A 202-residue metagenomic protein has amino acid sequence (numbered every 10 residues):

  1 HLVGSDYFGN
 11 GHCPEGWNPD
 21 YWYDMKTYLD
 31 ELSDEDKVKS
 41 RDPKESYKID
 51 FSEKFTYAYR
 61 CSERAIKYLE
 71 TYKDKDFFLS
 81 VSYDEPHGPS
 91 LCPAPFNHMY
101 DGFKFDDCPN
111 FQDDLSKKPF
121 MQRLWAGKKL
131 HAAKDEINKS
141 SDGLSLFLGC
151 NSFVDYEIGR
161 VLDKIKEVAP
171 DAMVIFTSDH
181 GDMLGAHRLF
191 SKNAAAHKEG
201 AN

Functional and structural regions predicted by a protein language model:
H1, D84, G181: Catalytic metal-binding/acid-base residues of hydrolase active sites
H1-S52, S191-K192: Catalytic-site neighborhoods of secreted/periplasmic enzymes that process anionic sulfate/phosphate groups
G4-D24, Y57-D114, V168-M173: Active-site regions of oxyanion-processing enzymes, predominantly non-cytosolic
K39-D50, W125-S145, N202: Short glycine/proline-rich turn/loop motifs
T56-E70, D107, A133-A172: A long, amphipathic alpha-helix that forms part of the scaffold/cap immediately adjacent to metal-dependent active
F77-S82, F147, N151-V154, I158 (+2 more regions): Beta-strand elements within well-structured catalytic alpha/beta cores of enzymes that handle phosphate/sulfate esters
P89-A94, K164-N202: Histidine-centered active-site microenvironments of extracellular/periplasmic hydrolases and transferases
H98-E136: Acceptor-binding helix/loop patch of EC 2.4 sugar-transfer enzymes, predominantly nucleotide-sugar-dependent
